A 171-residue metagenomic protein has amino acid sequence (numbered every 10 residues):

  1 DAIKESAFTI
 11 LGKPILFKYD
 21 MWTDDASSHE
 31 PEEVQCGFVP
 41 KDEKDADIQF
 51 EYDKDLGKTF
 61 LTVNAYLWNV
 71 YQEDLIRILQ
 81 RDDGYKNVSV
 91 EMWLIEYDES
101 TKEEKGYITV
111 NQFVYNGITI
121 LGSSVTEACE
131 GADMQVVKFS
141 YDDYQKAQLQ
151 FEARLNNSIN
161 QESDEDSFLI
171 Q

Functional and structural regions predicted by a protein language model:
D1-R77, K102-K105: Flexible, gly/proline-biased loop segments at the beginnings of proteins or at boundaries between secondary-structure
D47-S158: Residue microenvironments linked to proteolytic maturation and disulfide-stabilized extracellular modules
Q161-D164: Acidic, proline-/serine-/threonine-rich low-complexity intrinsically disordered repeat tracts
I170-Q171: C-terminal assembly interfaces
